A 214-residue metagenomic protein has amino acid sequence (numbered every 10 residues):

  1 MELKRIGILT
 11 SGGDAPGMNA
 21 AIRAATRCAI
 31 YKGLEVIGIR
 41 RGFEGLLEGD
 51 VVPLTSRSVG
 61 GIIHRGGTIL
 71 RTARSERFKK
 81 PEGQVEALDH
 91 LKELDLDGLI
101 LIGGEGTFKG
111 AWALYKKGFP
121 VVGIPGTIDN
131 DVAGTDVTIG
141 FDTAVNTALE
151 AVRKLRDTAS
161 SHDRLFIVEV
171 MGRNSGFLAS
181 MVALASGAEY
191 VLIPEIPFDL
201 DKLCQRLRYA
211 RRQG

Functional and structural regions predicted by a protein language model:
M1-L47: N-terminal phosphate-binding or glycine-rich loops at protein starts, especially the Walker A/P-loop of NTPases
R5-G12, T68-A73, G98-L101, F166-E169: Short glycine-rich or small-residue beta-strand-to-loop segments that form or flank ligand, phosphate, metal/Fe-S
S11-D14, L34, I39-G45, R74-S75 (+5 more regions): Short, ordered loop/turn segments at secondary-structure junctions
A15-A25, L47, P81-E82, L99-W112 (+4 more regions): Short glycine/serine/threonine-rich phosphate/pyrophosphate-binding segments that cradle anionic phosphate groups
R23-K32, V52-S58, A113-G123, I139-T143 (+1 more regions): A glycine- and small-aliphatic-rich helix-loop capping segment at beta-alpha/alpha-beta transitions that lines
L46-T107, T138-A151: Glycine-rich oxoanion-binding loops at beta->alpha junctions
H90, L101-G103, K109, A113 (+3 more regions): Accessory alpha-helical/coil subdomains and C-terminal extensions that flank or cap enzyme catalytic cores
